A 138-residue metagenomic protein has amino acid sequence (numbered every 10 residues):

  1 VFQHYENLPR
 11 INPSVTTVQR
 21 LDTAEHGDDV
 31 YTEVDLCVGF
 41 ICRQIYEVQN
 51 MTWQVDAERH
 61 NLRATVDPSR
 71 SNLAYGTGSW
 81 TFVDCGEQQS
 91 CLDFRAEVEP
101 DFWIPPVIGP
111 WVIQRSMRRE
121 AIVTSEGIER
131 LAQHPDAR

Functional and structural regions predicted by a protein language model:
V1, R115, L131: Residues that form generic nucleotide/phosphate-binding pockets
V1-F2, L8, M51, L92-F94 (+1 more regions): Hydrophobic pocket/interface hotspot
V1-H26: Hydrophobic ligand-binding cavity/cleft-lining segments
F2, F82, P100, S125-I128: Generic helix-packing signal
Q19-S71, V123-A137: Glycine-rich portal/gate segments that line the openings of hydrophobic small-molecule binding cavities
Y46-E47, T65-R119: Beta-strand/loop substructures that line and gate deep hydrophobic ligand-binding cavities in soluble
